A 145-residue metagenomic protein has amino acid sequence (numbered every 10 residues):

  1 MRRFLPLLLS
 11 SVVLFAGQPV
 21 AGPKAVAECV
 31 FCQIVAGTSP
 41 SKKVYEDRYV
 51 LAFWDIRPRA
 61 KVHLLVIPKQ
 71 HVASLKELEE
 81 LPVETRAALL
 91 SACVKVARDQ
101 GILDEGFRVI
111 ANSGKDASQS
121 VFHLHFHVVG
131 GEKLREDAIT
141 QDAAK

Functional and structural regions predicted by a protein language model:
R2-K145: HIT superfamily nucleotide-processing domains
